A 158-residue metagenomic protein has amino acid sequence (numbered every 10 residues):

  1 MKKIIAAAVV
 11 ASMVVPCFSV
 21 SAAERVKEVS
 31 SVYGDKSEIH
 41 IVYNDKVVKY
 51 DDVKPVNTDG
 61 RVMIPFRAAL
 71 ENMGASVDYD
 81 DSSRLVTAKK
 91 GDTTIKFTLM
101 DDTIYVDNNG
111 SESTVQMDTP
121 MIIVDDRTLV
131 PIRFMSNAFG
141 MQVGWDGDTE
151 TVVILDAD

Functional and structural regions predicted by a protein language model:
M1: Phosphate-backbone binding interfaces of nucleic-acid-interacting proteins
I4-A8, P16-D158: Primary recognition of N-terminal secretory signal peptides and signal-anchoring hydrophobic helices
